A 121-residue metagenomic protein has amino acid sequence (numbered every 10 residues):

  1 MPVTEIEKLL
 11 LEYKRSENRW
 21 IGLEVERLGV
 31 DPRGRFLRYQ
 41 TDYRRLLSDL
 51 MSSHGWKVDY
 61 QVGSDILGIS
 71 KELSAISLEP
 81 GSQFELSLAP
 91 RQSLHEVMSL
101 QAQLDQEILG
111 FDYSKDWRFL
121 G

Functional and structural regions predicted by a protein language model:
M1-G121: Terminal catalytic/cofactor-binding subdomain
